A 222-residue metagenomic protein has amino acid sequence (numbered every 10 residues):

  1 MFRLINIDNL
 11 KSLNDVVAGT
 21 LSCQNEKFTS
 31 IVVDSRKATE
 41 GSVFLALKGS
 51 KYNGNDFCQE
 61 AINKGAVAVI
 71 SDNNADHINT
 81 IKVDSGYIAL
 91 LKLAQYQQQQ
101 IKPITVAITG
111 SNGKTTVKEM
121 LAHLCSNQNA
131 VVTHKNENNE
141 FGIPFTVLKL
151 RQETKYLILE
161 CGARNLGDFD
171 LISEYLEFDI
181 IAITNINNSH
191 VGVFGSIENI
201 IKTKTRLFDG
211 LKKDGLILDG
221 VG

Functional and structural regions predicted by a protein language model:
F2-T109, T116-L124, L148: Short, basic phosphate-binding NTP loop
K11, A89-V221: Phosphate-binding loop of NTP-binding sites
